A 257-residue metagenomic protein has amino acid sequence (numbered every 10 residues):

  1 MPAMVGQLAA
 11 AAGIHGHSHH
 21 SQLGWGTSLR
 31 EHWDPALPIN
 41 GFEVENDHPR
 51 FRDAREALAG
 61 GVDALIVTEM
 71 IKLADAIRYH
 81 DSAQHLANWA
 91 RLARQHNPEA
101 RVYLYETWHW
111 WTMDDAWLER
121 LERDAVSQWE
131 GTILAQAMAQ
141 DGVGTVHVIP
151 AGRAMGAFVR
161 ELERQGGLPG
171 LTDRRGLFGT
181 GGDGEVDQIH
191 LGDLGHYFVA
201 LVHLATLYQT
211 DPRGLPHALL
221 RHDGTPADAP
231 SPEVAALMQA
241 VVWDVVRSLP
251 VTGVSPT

Functional and structural regions predicted by a protein language model:
M1-H85: Conserved SGNH/GDSL esterase-like catalytic core that processes O-acyl groups on lipids and polysaccharides
M4-H15, T68, L92-H96, T132-Q140 (+2 more regions): Structured segments of extracytoplasmic/periplasmic soluble domains in secreted or envelope-associated proteins
T27-L29, A59, L121, R153 (+1 more regions): General structural signal for secondary-structure boundaries
T27-S28, P150, Q209-D211: Short, solvent-exposed coil/turn linker segments
R50-D193, A205: Alpha-helical cap/lid subdomain in secreted, periplasmic, or secretory-pathway luminal O-acyl-processing enzymes
T172-T257: Conserved catalytic region of serine esterases and O-acyltransferases that act on ester linkages in lipids
